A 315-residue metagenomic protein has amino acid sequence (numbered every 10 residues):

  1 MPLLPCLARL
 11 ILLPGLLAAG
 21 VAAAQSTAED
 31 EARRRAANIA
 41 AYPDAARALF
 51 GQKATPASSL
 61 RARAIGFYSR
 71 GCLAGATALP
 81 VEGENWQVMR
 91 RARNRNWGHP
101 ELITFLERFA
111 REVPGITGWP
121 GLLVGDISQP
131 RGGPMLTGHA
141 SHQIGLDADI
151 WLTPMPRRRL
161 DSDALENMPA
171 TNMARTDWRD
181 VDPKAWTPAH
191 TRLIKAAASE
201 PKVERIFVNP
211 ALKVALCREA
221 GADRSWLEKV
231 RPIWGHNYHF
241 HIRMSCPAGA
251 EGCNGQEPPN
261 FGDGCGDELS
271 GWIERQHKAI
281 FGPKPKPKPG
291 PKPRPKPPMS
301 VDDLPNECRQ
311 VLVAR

Functional and structural regions predicted by a protein language model:
M1-I11: Bacterial N-terminal signal peptides that target proteins for export
A19-V21: N-terminal signal peptide c-region/cleavage motif recognized by signal peptidases
Q25-A41, L160-R315: Catalytic cores and adjacent binding grooves of peptidoglycan-active enzymes
S26-I65: Solvent-exposed N-terminal domain segments of exported/luminal and surface proteins
F50-G51, F105-T137, F207-K229: Extended, low-complexity, intrinsically disordered C-terminal regulatory tails of eukaryotic serine/threonine kinases
P56-V124, W186-K195, E200-V203: Active-site acidic/histidine clusters and adjacent loop/turn architecture that either coordinate catalytic ions
G118-L123, I144-A148, K202, H236-F240: Envelope-exposed proteins and targeting segments
Q129-P183: Acidic/His-rich structured neighborhood in mature extracellular/periplasmic domains
